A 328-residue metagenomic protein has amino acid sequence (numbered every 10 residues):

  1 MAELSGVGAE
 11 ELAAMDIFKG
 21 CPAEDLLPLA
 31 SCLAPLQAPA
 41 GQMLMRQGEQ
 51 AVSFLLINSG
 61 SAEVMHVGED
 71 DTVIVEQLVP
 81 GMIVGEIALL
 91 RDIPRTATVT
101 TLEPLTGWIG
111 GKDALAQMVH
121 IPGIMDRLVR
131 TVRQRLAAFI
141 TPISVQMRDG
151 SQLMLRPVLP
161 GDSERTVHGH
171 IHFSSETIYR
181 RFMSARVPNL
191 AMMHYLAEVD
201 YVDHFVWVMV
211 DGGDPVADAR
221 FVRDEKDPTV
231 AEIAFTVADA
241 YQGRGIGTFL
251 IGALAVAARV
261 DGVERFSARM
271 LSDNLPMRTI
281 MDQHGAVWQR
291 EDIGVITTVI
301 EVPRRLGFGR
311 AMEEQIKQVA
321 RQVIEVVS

Functional and structural regions predicted by a protein language model:
M1-H168, Y201-H204, L306-G307, I316-I324 (+1 more regions): Cytosolic regulatory regions built on CNB/CRP/Popeye-like sensor folds
V84, T100, E225, A234-G243 (+1 more regions): A short, internal acetyl-CoA/4′-phosphopantetheine-binding micro-motif in the GNAT/acyltransferase core
S144-V145, P157, H168, D214-V216 (+3 more regions): ATP-dependent carboxylate/acyl-activation modules
H168-M183: Helix-loop element at the rim of GNAT/NAT acetyltransferase active sites that forms part of the acceptor-substrate
A185-T229, A238: Acetyl-CoA-dependent GNAT
G243-A258, T279-Q283: Conserved acetyl-CoA-binding loop-helix of GNAT-fold acetyltransferases
A258-L271: Conserved GNAT acetyl-CoA-binding A-motif
R269, D282-E301: Conserved catalytic-core motifs of GNAT/GCN5-like acyltransferases
